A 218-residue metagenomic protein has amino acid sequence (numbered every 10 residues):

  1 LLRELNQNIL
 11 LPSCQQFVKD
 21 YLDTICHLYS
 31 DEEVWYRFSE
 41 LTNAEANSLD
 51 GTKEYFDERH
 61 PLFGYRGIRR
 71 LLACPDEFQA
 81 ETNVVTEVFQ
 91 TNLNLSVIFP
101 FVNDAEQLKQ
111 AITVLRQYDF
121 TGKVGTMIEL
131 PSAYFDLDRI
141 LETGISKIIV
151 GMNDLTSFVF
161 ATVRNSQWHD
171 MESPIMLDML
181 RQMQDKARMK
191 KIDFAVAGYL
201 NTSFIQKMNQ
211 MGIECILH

Functional and structural regions predicted by a protein language model:
L1-H218: Conserved alpha/beta-domain cores
